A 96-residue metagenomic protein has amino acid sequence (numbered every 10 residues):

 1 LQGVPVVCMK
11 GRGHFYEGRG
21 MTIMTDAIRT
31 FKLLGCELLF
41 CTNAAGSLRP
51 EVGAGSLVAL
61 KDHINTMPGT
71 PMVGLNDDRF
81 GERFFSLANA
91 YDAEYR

Functional and structural regions predicted by a protein language model:
L1-N89: Metabolite-binding pocket within alpha/beta catalytic cores that recognizes anionic/polar moieties
A90-R96: Active-site rim beta-loop-alpha module in soluble metabolic enzymes
